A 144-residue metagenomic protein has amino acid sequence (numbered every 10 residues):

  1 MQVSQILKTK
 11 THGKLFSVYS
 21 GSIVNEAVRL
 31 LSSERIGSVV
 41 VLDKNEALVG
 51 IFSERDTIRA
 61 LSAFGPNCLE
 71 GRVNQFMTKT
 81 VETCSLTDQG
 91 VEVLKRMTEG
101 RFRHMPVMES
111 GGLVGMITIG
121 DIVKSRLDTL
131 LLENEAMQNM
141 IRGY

Functional and structural regions predicted by a protein language model:
M1-G13, S53-E82, T87-T98, I119-Y144: Tandem CBS (Bateman) regulatory domains
K14-S17, A47-L48, T83, G112: Short, flexible active-site loop motifs that bind/organize anionic cofactors or intermediates
V18-I36, V41-L42, T83-R101, M108: The conserved cystathionine-beta-synthase
R29, G50, N74, G115-M116: Residues that recognize and position ribonucleotide moieties
D43-K44, S53, M77, E109: A cytosolic small-molecule/anion-sensing beta-strand core signal
L48-V49, I58, M108, V114: Short hydrophobic beta-strand segments in globular cytosolic domains
E109-V123: A contiguous, mid-protein "functional segment" used to position or interact with cofactors/ions or partner subunits
